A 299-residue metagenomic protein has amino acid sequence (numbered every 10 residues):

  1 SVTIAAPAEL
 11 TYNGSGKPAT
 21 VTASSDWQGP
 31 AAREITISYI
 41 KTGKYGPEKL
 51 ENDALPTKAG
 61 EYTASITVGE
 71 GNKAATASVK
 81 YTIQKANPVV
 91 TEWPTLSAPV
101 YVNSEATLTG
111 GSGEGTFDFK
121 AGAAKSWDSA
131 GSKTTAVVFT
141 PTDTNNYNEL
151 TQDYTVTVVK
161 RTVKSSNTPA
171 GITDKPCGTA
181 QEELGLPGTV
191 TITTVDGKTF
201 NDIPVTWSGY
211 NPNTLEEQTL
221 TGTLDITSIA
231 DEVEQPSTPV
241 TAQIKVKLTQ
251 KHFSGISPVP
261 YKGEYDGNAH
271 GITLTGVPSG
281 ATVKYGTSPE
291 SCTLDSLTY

Functional and structural regions predicted by a protein language model:
S1-Y299: Solvent-exposed beta-strand/loop surfaces, strongest in extracytoplasmic domains of secreted and cell-surface proteins
